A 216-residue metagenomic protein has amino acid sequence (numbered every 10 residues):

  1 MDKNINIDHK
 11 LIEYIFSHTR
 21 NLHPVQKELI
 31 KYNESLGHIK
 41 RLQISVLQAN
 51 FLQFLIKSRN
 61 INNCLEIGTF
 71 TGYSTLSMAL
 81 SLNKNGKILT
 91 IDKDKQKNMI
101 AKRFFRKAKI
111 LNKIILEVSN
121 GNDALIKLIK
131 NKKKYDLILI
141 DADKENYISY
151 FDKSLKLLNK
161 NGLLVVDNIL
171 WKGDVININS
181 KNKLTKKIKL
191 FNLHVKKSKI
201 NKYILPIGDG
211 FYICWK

Functional and structural regions predicted by a protein language model:
M1-L137, K144-V165, I169-K216: A short alpha-helical cap/connector motif
